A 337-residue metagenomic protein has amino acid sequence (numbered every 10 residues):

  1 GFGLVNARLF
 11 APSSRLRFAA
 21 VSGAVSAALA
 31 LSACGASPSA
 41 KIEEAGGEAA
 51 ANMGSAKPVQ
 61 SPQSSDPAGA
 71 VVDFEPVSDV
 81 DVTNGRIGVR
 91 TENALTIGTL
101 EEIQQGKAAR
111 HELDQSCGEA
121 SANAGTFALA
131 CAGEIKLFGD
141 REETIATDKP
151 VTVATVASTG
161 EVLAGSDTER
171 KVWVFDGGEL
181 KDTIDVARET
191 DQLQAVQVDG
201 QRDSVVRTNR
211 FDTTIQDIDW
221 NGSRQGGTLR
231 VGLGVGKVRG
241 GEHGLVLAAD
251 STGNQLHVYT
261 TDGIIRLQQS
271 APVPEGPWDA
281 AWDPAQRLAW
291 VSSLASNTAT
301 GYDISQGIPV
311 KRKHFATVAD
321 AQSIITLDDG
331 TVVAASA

Functional and structural regions predicted by a protein language model:
F2-S22: Bacterial N-terminal signal peptides that target proteins for export
A30-A33: C-terminal motif of bacterial Sec signal peptides marking the signal peptidase cleavage site
G35-P38: Bacterial signal peptide processing site
K41-K107, A319, G330-V332: Extracytoplasmic low-complexity, Pro/Thr/Ser/Ala/Gly-rich segments that lie immediately after a secretion/anchoring
P58-E75, I103-L113, G139-A146, G178-V186 (+3 more regions): A short beta-strand motif characteristic of beta-propeller blades
D73-N84, E112-G125, T147-T159, V186-D199 (+3 more regions): Repeated scaffold domains used in trafficking and secretory/extracellular systems, primarily beta-propellers
D81-N84, G88-N93, S121-G133, A157 (+5 more regions): Conserved beta-strand positions in repeat-built beta-propeller and related beta-rich domains
G240-K313: Intrinsically disordered, low-complexity segments enriched in Gly and acidic/Ser/Thr residues that form flexible
